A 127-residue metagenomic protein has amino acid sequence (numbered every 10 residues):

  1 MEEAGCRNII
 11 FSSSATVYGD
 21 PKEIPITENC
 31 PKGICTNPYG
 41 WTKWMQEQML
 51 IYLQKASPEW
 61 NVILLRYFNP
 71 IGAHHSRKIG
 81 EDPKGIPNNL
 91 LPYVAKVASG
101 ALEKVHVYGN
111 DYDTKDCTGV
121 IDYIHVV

Functional and structural regions predicted by a protein language model:
E3, R7-N8, V17-N69, K78-N89: Catalytic helix-loop patch of NAD(P)-dependent Rossmann-fold dehydrogenases
S13-S14: Conserved NAD(P)H cofactor-binding loop of Rossmann-fold oxidoreductase domains
I51-V127: NAD(P)-dependent short-chain dehydrogenase/reductase
